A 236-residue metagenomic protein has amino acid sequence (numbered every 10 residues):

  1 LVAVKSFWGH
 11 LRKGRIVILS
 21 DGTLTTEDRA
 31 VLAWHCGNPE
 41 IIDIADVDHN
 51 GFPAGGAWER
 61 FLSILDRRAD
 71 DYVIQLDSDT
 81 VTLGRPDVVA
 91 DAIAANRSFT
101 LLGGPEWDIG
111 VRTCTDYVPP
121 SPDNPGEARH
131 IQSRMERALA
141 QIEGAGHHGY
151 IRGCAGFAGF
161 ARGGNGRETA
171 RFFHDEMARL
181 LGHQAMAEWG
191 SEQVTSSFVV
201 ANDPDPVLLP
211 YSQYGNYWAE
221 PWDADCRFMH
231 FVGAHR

Functional and structural regions predicted by a protein language model:
L1-V2: N-proximal low-complexity "stem/linker" segments adjacent to membrane-targeting elements
S6-G14: Short, acidic, metal-binding catalytic loop of nucleotide-sugar glycosyltransferases
R15-T23, L102-G103: Short internal beta-strands
L24-D70: Active-site-proximal specificity loops/subdomain of glycosyltransferases
V73: Short aromatic/hydrophobic "clamp" motif used to bind/position activated sugar donors
D77-V81: The conserved acidic donor/metal-binding loop of glycosyltransferases
T82-S121: Conserved donor-nucleotide/metal-binding helix-loop-beta segment in metal-dependent transferases, i.e., the alpha-helix
H130-R236: A glycosyltransferase accessory/donor-loop signature
